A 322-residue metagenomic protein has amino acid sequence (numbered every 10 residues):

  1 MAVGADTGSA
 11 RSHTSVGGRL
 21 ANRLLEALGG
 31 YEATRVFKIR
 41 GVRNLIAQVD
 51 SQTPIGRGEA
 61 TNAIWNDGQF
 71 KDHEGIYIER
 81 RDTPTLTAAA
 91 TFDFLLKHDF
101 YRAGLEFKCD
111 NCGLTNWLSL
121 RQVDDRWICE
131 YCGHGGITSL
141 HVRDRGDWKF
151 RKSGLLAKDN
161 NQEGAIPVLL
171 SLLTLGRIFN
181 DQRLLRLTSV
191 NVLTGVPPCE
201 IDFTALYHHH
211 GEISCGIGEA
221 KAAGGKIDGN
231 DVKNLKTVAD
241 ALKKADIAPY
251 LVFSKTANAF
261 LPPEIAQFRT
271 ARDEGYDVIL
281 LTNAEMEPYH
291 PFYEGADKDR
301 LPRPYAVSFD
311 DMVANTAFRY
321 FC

Functional and structural regions predicted by a protein language model:
M1-C322: Intrinsically disordered, low-complexity Ser/Thr/Pro/Gly-rich regulatory segments
